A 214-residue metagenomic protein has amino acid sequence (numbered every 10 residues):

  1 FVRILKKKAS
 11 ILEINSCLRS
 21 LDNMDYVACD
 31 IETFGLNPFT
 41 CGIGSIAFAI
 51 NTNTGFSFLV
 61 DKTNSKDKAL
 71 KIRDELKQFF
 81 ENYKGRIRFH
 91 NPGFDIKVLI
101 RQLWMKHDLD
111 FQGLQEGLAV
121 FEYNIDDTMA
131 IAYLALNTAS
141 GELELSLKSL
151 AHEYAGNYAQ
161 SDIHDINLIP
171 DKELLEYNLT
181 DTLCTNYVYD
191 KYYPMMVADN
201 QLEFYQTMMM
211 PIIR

Functional and structural regions predicted by a protein language model:
F1-S149, E153: Conserved RNase H-like, two-metal-ion catalytic cores of nucleic-acid enzymes
Q112-I131, N137, Q160, I166-R214: Mixed-charge, glycine-rich, non-catalytic linkers/tails in nucleic-acid processing enzymes
K148, S161-D162: Juxtamembrane helix-loop transition sites at the ends of transmembrane segments in multi-pass membrane proteins
A155-S161: Proline-centered turn/helix-capping motifs that create local helix->coil transitions or kinks
